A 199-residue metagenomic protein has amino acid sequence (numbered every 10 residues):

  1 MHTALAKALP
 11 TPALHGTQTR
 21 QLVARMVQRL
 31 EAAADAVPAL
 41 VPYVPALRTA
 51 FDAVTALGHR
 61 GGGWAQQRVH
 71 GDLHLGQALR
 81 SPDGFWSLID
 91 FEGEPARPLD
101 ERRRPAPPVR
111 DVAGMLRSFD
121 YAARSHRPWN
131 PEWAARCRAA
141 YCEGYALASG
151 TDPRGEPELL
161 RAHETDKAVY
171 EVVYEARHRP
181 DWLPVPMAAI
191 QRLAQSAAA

Functional and structural regions predicted by a protein language model:
M1-H70, S81-L88, P98-P105, V109-R110 (+4 more regions): ATP-dependent phospho-/nucleotidyl transfer catalytic cores
G58, P95, L116-R127, Y145 (+1 more regions): Alpha-helix capping/termination and helix-coil
H74-R80: Conserved protein-kinase catalytic-loop segment immediately C-terminal to the catalytic Asp of the HRD motif
D90-E94: Activation of the activation-loop gatekeeper triad in protein kinase-fold domains
